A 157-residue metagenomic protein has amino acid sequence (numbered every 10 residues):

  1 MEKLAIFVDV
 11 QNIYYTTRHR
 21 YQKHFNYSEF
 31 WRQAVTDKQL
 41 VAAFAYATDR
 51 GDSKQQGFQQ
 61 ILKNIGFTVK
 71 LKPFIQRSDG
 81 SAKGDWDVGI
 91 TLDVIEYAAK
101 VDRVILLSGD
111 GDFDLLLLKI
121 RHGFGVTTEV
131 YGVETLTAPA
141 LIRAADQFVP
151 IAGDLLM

Functional and structural regions predicted by a protein language model:
M1-W86, T127: Domain-level signal for Mg2+-assisted phosphodiester chemistry and nucleotide/NA-binding surfaces in nucleic-acid
G51-M157: Nuclease catalytic cores that cleave nucleic-acid phosphodiester bonds, predominantly acidic two-metal-ion
